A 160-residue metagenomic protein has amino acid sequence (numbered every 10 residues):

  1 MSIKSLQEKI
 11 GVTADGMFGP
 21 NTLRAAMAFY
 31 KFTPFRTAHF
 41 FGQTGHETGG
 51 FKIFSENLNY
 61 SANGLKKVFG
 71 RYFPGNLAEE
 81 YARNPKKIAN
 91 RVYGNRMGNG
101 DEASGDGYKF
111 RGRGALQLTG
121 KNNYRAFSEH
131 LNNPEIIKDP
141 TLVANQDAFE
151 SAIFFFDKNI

Functional and structural regions predicted by a protein language model:
M1-P34: Short acidic, glycine/serine/threonine-rich helix-capping segments at coil-helix boundaries
F18-G19, H39, S55: Proline- and acidic/polar-enriched loop/turn elements at helix boundaries
P34-G49: Active-site-adjacent structural elements in enzyme catalytic domains
G45-F155: Peptidoglycan-targeting cell-wall enzymes and recognition modules
K158-I160: Short, intrinsically disordered, charge-balanced linker/junction segments flanking boundaries in proteins
